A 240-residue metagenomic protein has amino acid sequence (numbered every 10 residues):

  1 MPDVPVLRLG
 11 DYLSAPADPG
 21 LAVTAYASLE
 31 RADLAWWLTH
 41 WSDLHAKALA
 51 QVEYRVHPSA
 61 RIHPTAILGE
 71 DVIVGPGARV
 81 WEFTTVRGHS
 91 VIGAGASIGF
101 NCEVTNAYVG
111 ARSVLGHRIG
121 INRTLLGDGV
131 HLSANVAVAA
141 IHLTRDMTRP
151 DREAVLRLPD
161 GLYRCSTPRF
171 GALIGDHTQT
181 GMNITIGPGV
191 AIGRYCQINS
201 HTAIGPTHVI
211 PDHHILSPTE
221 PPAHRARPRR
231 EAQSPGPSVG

Functional and structural regions predicted by a protein language model:
M1-S59, L158-C165, Y195, H201 (+3 more regions): Terminal amphipathic alpha-helical/low-complexity segments used for targeting or macromolecular assembly
S42, G69, V80-P188, P206-H208 (+2 more regions): Flexible, glycine/small-residue-enriched loop-and-beta-strand segment within the central core of proteins
P58-S59, H63-T65, G69-D71, G77: WD40 beta-propeller repeat fold
A191: Conserved catalytic-core subdomain
